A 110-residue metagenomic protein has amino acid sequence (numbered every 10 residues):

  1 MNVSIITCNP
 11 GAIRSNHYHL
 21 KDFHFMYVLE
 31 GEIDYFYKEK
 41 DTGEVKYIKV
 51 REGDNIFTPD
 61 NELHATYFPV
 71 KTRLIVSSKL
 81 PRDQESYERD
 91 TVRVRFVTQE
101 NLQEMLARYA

Functional and structural regions predicted by a protein language model:
M1-N16, D22: A short glycine-rich, His/Asp/Glu-containing loop-to-beta-strand
V3-T7, F25, Y47, N55-F57: Conserved hydrophobic/aromatic beta-strand scaffold that supports enzyme active sites
C8, I48-V50, R89: Generic detection of short hydrophobic beta-strand segments and adjacent strand-loop junctions
C8, L20-D34, E39, S77: Short, conserved beta-strand element in jelly-roll/cupin
N9-G11, K21, V28, R51 (+2 more regions): A short, compositionally biased micro-patch
S15-N16, Y35-F36, T58, L63-P69 (+1 more regions): Short beta-strand His + acidic residue motifs that chelate non-heme Fe in jelly-roll/DSBH and cupin folds
K40-D60: Short acidic-glycine-tyrosine-enriched beta hairpin
A65, P69-A110: Double-stranded beta-helix
